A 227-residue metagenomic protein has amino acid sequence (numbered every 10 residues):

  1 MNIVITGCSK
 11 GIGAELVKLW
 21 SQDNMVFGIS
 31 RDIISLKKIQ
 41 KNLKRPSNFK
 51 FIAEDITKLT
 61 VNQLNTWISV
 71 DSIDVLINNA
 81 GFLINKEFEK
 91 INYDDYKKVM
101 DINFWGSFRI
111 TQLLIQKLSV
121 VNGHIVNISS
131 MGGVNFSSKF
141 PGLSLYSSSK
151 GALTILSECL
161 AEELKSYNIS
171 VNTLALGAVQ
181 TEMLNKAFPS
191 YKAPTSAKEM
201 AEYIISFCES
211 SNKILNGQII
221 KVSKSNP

Functional and structural regions predicted by a protein language model:
S9-K10: Conserved glycine-rich cofactor-binding loop
D23-K38: Conserved glycine-rich Rossmann-like NAD(P)H-binding loop of the short-chain dehydrogenase/reductase
N79-N85: Conserved NAD(P)H cofactor-binding loop of Rossmann-fold oxidoreductase domains
E87-F88, D95-K97: Substrate-binding pocket helix/loop in short-chain dehydrogenase/reductase
H124-A152, S157-E158, E162-K165: Catalytic loop of short-chain dehydrogenase/reductase
T154, E163-V179, I214-I220: Conserved Rossmann-fold SDR core element
T173, P189-P227: C-terminal helical subdomain
